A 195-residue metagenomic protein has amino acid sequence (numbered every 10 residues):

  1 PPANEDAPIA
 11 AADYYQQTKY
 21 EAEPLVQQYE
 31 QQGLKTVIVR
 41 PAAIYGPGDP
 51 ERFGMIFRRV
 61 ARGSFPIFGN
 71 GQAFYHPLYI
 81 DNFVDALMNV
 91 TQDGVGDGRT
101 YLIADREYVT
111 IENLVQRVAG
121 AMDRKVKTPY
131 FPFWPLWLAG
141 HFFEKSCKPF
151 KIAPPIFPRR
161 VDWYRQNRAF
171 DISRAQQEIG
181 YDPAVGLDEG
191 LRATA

Functional and structural regions predicted by a protein language model:
P1-I9, P155-I156: Short glycine/proline- and charge-enriched loop/turn segments that cap or connect secondary-structure elements
A10-R40: Active-site Tyr-X1-5-Lys
D13, Y75-D81, V109, F170 (+1 more regions): Residue-level signal for the nucleotide or nucleotide-sugar donor/cofactor binding architecture
Y20, Y45-M55, D81, N89-Y101 (+2 more regions): Glycine/proline-rich active-site loop of Rossmann-fold NAD(P)-dependent oxidoreductases
Y29-Y75, I80-N89, V118: NAD(P)-dependent short-chain dehydrogenase/reductase
M55-P77, K127-N167: Alpha-helical membrane-targeting segments
D93-P155, I172, D188, R192-A193: Mid/C-terminal beta-alpha module of Rossmann-like enzyme folds, strongest in SDR-family dehydrogenases/epimerases
A153-A195: Short linear elements at protein peripheries
